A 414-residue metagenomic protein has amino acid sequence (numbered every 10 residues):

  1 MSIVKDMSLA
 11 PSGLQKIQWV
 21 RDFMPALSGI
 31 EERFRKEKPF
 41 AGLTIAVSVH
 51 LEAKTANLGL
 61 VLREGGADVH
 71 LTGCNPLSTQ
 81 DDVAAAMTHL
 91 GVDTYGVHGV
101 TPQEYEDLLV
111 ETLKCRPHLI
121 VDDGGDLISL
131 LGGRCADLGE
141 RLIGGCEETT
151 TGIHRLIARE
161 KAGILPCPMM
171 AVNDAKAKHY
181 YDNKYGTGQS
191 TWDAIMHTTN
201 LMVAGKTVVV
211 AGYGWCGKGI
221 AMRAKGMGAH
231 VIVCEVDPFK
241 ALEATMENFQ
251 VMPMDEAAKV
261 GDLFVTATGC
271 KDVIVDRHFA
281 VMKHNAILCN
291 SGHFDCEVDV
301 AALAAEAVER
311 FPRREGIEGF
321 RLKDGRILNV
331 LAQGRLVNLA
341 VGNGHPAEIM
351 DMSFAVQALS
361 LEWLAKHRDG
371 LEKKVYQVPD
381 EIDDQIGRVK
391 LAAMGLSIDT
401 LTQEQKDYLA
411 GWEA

Functional and structural regions predicted by a protein language model:
S2-F40, L71-T79, A84-K206: Glycine/serine-rich phosphate-binding loop and adjoining beta1-alpha1 elements at the start of nucleotide-handling
P11-M24, F40-T44, S48, E52 (+3 more regions): Adenosine-phosphate binding glycine-rich loop
S48-T55, N75-T79, G125-L127, W215: Gly/Ser/Thr-rich loops at beta-strand to alpha-helix junctions that form or flank small-molecule/cofactor-binding
V49-A67, D182, G186-V260, T266-K271: Glycine-rich phosphate/diphosphate-binding loop of Rossmann-like nucleotide-binding domains
G66-A67, V92, D137-R141, L165-C167 (+3 more regions): A short helix->loop->beta-strand "cap" motif at the edges of active sites that frequently abuts
G73, L119-G124, C135-T151, C270 (+3 more regions): ADP-ribose/adenylate-binding Rossmann-like module
L113-K114, V203, D255-G261, F279-K283: A short, aliphatic-rich alpha-helical micro-motif
